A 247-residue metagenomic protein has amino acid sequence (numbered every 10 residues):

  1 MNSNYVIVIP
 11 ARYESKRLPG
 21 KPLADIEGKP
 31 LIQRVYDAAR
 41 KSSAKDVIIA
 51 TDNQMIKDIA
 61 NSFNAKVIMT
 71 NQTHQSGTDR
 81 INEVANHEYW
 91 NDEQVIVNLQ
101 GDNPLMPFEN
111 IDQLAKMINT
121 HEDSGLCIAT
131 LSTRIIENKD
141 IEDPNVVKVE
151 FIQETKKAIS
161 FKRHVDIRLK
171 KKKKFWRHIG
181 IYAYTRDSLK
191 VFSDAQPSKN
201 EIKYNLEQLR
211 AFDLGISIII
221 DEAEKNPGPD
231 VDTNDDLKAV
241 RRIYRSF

Functional and structural regions predicted by a protein language model:
N2-T51: N-terminal glycine-rich phosphate-binding loop and ensuing alpha1 helix
I7, V47-I49, I96, A129 (+2 more regions): Hydrophobic/aromatic residues located in beta-strands of well-ordered beta-sheets within soluble catalytic
S43, F63-N64, L214: Short, structured coil segments at secondary-structure junctions
A44, D92-E93, D123-L126, I216: Short, high-confidence coil segments that cap the C-terminus of an alpha-helix and link into the following beta-strand
I48, M55-K116: Short phosphate-binding loop-to-helix
M106-S198: Conserved core of the sugar-phosphate nucleotidyltransferase
K173-F247: Conserved alpha/beta core of the MobA/IspD/sugar-nucleotide pyrophosphorylase nucleotidyltransferase superfamily
